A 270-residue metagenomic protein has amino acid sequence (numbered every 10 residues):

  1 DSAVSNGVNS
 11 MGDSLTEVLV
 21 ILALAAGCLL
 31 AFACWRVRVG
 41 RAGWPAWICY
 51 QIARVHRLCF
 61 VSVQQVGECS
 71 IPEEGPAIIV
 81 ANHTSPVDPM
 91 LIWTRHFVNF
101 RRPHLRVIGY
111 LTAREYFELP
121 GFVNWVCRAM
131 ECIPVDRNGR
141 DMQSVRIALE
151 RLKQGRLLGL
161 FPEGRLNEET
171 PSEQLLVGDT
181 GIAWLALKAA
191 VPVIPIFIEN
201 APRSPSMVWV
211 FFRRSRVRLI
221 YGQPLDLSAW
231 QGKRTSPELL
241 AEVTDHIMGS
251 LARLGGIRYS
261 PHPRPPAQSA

Functional and structural regions predicted by a protein language model:
S2-S5: Extreme N-terminal basic, low-complexity initiation segments that serve as generic localization/processing leaders
G7, Q143-A270: Non-catalytic C-terminal accessory region of glycerolipid acyltransferases and related lyso-lipid remodeling enzymes
G7-L22: Feature marks short, highly hydrophobic, charge-poor N-terminal signal-anchor/signal peptide-like helices that anchor
A26-C34: Alpha-helical transmembrane segments
R36-I78, P103-R106: N-terminal signal-anchor transmembrane helix
W44-S62, L119-M130, V208-R216: Alpha-helical membrane-targeting segments
I52-A53, A129-V135, R165-T170: Short, basic, glycine/proline-bearing loop/turn elements
E73-G139: Catalytic core of membrane glycerolipid acyltransferases/transacylases, capturing the structured, soluble-facing
